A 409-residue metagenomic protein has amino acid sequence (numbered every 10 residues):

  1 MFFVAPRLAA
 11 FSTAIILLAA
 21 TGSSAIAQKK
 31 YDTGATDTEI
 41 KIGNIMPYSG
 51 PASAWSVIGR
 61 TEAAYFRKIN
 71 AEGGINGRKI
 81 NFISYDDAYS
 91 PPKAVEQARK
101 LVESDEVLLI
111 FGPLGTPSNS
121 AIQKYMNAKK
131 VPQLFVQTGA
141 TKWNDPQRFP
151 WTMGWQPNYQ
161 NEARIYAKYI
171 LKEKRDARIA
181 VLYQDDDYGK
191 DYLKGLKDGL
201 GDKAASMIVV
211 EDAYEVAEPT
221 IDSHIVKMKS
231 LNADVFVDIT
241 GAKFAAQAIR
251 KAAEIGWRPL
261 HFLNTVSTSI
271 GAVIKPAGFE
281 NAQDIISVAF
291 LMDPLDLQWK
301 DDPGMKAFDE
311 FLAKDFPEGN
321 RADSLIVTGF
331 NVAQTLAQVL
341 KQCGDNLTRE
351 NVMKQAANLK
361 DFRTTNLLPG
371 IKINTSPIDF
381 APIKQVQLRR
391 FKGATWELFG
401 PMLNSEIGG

Functional and structural regions predicted by a protein language model:
M1-K41, I407-G409: Short, low-complexity disordered leader/linker segments with a strong preference for bacterial N-terminal type II
Q28-Y31, E39, A54-R60, E72-D145 (+3 more regions): Beta-alpha junction/loop-to-helix N-cap segments that form part of ligand/metal-binding clefts
K30-A63, Y85-P92, L114-G115, L182-K190 (+3 more regions): Extracytoplasmic "Venus flytrap"
D87, L134, T141-N144, V216-A217 (+2 more regions): Venus flytrap/periplasmic-binding-protein-like
K93-E96, T141-N144, F149-I255, Q298-P303: Extracellular/periplasmic Venus flytrap/periplasmic-binding protein
L101-L114, L134-V136, I179-Y183, N232-A242 (+3 more regions): Periplasmic-binding protein-like
A252-G329, M402-I407: Extracellular/periplasmic periplasmic-binding protein-like sensory domains
K314-V327, A337-W396: Segments of small-molecule ligand-sensing domains
